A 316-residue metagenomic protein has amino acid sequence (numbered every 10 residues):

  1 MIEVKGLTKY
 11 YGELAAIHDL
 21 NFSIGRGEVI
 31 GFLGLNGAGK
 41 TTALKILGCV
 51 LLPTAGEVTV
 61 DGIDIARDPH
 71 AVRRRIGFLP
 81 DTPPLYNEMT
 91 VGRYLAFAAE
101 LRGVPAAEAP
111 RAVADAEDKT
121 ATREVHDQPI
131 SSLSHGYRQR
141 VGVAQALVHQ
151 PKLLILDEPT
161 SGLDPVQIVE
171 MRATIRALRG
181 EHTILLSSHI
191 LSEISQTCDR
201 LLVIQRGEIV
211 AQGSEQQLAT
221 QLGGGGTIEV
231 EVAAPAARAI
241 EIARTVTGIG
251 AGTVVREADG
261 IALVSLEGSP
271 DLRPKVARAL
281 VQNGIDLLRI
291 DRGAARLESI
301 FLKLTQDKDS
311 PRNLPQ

Functional and structural regions predicted by a protein language model:
I2-V4, K9-Q205, V210-A211: ABC transporter nucleotide-binding domains
K9, V254, I290-R292: Hydrophobic/anchoring residues in structured secondary elements
G77, G103, A121, T220-G224 (+4 more regions): A generic structural signal for secondary-structure junctions that act as hinges or helix/strand caps at the edges
R172-E267: ABC transporter nucleotide-binding domain
E267-Q316: C-terminal coupling/interaction segments
